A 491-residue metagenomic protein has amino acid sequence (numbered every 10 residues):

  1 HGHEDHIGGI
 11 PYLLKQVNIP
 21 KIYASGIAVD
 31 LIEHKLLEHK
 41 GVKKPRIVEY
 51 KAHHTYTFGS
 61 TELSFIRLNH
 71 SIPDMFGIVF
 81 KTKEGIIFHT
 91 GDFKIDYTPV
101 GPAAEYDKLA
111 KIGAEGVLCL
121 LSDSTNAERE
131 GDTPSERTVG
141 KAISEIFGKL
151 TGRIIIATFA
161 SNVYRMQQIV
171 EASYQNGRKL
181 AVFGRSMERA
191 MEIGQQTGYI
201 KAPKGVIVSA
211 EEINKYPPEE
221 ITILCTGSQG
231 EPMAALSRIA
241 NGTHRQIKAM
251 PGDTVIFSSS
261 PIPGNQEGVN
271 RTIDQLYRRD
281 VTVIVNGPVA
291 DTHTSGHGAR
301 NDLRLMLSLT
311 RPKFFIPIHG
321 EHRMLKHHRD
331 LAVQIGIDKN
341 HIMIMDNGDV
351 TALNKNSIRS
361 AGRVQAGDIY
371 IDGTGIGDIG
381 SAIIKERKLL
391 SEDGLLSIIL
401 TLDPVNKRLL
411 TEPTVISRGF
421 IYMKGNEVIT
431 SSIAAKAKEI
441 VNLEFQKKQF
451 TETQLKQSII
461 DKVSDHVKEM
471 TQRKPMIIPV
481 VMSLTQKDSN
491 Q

Functional and structural regions predicted by a protein language model:
H3-Y216, A234-K248, E267-R271: His/Asp/Glu-rich metal-coordinating catalytic cores of metallo-dependent phosphodiesterases/hydrolases acting on
I22-Y23, I316, M476-P479: Short glycine-rich phosphate-binding loop at a beta-alpha junction
L36, A332, V467: Conserved hydrophobic residues forming the short capping helix/wall of the S-adenosyl-L-methionine
I47-E49, C119-L121, V283, I342-I344 (+1 more regions): Conserved beta-strand scaffold positions in the cores of enzyme catalytic domains, especially in NTP/NDP-utilizing
E128-T292, G298-S432, K436-K448, K456 (+1 more regions): Hard-cation-handling environments
V285, I342-I344, T374, K474 (+1 more regions): A glycine- and charged-residue-rich anion-binding loop/surface
L389-L390, T401-V405, I478-Q491: C-terminal edge-of-domain segments
K448-T485: C-terminal tails and terminal domains of large nucleic-acid-associated and other macromolecular-machine proteins
